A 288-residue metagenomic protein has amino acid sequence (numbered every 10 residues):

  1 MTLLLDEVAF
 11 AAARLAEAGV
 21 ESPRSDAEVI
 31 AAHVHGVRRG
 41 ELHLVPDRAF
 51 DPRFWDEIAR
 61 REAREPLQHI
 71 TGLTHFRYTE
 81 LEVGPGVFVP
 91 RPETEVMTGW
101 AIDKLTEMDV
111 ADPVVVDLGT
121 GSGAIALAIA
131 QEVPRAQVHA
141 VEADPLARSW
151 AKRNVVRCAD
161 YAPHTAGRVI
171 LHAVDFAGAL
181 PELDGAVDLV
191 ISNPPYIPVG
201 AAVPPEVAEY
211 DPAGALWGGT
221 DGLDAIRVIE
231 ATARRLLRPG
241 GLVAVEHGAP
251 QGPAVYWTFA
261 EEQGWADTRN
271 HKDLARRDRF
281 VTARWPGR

Functional and structural regions predicted by a protein language model:
M1-L42: Non-catalytic accessory regions of SAM-dependent methyltransferases
L15, L105, V155, A159 (+2 more regions): Conserved hydrophobic residues forming the short capping helix/wall of the S-adenosyl-L-methionine
V29-D103: Conserved AdoMet
I30, R64, T94, I125 (+6 more regions): Residue-level signal for inorganic ion chemistry
E80, Q137, R168-I170, A266-R269: Conserved beta-strand segments of alpha/beta enzyme cores
E95-P204, P250: Conserved SAM/SAH cofactor-binding pocket of Class I
P194-A225: Mobile active-site "lid"/loop adjacent to the S-adenosyl-L-methionine
T220-W285: Conserved Class I SAM-dependent methyltransferase catalytic core
